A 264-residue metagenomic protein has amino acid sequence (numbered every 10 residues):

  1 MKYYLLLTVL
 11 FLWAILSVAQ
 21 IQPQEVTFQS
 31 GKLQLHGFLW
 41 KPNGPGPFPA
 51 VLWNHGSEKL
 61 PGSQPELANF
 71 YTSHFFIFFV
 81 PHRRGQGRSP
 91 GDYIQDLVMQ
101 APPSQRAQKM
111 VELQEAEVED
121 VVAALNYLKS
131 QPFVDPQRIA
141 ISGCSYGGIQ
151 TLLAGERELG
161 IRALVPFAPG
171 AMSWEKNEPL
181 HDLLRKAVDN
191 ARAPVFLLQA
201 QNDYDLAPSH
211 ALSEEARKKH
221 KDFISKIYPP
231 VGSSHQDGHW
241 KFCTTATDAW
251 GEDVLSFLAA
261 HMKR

Functional and structural regions predicted by a protein language model:
Q20-P45: N-terminal cap/lid segment of alpha/beta-hydrolase-fold proteins
G46-F48, N54-P90, S173-W174, D205-L206: Short substrate-entry loop that stabilizes the transition state in hydrolases
D96-P132: Alpha/beta-hydrolase active-site loop
F133-C144: Alpha/beta-hydrolase fold nucleophile elbow
G143-G147, T151: Gly/Ala-rich beta-loop-alpha elbow adjacent to hydrolase catalytic centers
L153-R162: Conserved hydrolase catalytic core segment
A163, P169-I224: The feature captures the conserved acid-bearing segment of alpha/beta-hydrolase catalytic domains
D222-R264: C-terminal catalytic histidine-bearing segment of alpha/beta-hydrolase fold enzymes
